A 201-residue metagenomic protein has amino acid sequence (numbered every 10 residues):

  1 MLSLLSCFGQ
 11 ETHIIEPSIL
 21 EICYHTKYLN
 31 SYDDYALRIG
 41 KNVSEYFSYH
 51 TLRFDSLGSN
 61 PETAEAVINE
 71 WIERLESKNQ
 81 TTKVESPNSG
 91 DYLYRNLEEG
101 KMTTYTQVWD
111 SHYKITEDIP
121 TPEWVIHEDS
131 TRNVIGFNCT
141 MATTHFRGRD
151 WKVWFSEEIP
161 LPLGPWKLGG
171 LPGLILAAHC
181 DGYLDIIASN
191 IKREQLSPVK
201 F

Functional and structural regions predicted by a protein language model:
M1-S6: Bacterial N-terminal signal peptides
C7-T131, N138, K152, L184-F201: Extracellular or lumenal secretory-pathway regions
V134-I135, F146: Structural motif
T143-V199: Gly/Pro-enriched, hydrophobic low-complexity segments that function as extracytoplasmic propeptides/linkers
